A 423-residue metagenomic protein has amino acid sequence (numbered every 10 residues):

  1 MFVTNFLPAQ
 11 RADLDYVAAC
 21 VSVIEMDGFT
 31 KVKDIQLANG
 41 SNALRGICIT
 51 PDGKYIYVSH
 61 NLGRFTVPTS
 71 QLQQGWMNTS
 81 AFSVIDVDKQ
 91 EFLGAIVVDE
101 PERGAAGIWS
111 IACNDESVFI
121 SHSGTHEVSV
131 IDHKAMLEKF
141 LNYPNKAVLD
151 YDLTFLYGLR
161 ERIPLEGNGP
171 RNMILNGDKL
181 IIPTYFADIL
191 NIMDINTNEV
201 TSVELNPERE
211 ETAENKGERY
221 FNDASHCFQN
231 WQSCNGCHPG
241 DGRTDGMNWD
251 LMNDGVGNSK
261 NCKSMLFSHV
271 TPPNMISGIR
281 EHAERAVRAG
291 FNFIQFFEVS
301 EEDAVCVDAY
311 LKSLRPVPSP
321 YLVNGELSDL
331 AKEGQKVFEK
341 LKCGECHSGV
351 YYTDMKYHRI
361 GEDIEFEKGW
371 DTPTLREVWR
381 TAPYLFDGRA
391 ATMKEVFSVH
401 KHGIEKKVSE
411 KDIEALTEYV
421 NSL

Functional and structural regions predicted by a protein language model:
V3, P8-A9, D13, V17 (+4 more regions): Periplasmic c-type cytochrome electron-transfer domains
C20-S22: Charged, compositionally biased non-catalytic regions
